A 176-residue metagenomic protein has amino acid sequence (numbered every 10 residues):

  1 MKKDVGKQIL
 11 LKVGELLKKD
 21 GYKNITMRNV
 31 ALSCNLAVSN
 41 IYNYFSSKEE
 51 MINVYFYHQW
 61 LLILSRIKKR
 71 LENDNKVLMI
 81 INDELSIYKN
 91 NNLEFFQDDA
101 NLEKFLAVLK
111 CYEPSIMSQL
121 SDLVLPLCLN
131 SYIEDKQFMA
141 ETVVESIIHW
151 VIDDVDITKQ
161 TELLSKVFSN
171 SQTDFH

Functional and structural regions predicted by a protein language model:
M1-D20, N24-S33: Basic, helix-initiating cap at the start of DNA-binding domains
I9, S47-I52, L62: Short amphipathic alpha-helical segment with a characteristic S/N-K-E followed by hydrophobic residues
R28, S39, E49: Residues within the helices of the helix-turn-helix
N35-F45: Short hydrophobic/aromatic patch on the recognition helix
M51-Q59, R66, F95: Alpha-helical DNA-contacting segments of helix-turn-helix folds
V54, I67-N91, A140: Hydrophobic alpha-helical connector segments
N82-C111, E145: Amphipathic alpha-helical segments used for helix-helix packing
K104-E141, I152: Amphipathic alpha-helical packing segments from all-alpha helical-bundle domains
